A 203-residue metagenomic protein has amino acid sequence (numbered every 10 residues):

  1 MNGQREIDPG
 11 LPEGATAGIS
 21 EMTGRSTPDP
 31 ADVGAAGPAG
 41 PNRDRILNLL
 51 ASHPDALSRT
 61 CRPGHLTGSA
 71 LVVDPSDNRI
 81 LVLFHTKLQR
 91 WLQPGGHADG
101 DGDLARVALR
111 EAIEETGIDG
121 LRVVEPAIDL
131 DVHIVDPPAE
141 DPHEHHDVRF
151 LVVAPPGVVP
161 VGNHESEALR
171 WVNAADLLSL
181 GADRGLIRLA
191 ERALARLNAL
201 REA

Functional and structural regions predicted by a protein language model:
M1-R45: Alpha-helical and coiled-coil interaction segments, frequently adjacent to or embedded within charge-biased
G34-S69: Acidic, metal-coordinating catalytic segment for phosphate/diphosphate chemistry, firing primarily on the Nudix
N42, F150, E202-A203: Short glycine-rich, low-complexity/disordered patches
L57-Q93: N-terminal strand-loop-strand
V72, R110, E114, R192-A195: Charged/polar positions on well-ordered alpha helices
D99-R188: Unchanged
A182, I187-A203: Charged phosphate-binding loop/patch that engages nucleotide di/tri-phosphates or the phosphate backbone of nucleic
